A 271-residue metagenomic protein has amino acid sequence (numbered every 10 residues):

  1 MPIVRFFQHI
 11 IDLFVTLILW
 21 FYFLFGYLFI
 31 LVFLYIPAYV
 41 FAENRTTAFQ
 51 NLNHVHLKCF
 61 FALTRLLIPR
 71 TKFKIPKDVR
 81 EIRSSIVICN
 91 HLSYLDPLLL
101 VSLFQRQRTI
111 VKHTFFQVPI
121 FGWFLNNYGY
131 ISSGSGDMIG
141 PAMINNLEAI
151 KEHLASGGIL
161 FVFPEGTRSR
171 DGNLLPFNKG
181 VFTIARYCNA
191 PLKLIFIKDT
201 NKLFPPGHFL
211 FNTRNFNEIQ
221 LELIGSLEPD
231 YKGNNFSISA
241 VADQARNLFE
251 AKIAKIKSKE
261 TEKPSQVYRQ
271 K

Functional and structural regions predicted by a protein language model:
P2-S85: Membrane-anchoring hydrophobic helices of lipid-metabolizing enzymes
Y39, E43, Q50-L52, E81 (+1 more regions): Catalytic core of membrane glycerolipid acyltransferases/transacylases, capturing the structured, soluble-facing
L66-K74, M143-I144, F204-G207: Short gly/ser/thr-rich secondary-structure transition/capping motifs
F121-G122, G172-F236: A cross-family acyltransferase "interaction/gating" segment
H153-F182: Catalytic-site beta-strand/loop segments enriched in glycine and acidic/polar residues
R214-K271: Long, non-transmembrane cytosolic or organellar matrix-exposed soluble domains/tails of integral membrane proteins
